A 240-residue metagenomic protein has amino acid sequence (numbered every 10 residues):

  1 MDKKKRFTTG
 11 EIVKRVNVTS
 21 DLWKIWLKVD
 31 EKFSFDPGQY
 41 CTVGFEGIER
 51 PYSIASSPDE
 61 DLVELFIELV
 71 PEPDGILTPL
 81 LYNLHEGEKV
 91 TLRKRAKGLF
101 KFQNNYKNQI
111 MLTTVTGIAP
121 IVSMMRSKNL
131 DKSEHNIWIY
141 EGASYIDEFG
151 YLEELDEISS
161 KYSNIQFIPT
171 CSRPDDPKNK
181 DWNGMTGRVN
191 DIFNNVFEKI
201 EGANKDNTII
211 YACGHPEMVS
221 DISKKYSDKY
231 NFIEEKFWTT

Functional and structural regions predicted by a protein language model:
D2-E86, S172-R173: Ferredoxin-reductase
D2-R6, Y140, D147-T240: Reductase modules of NAD(P)H-dependent flavoproteins
R95-N105: A short, basic/flexible loop-to-alpha-helix module at the beginning of a structural domain
Q103-K107, N204-D206: Short helix-loop-beta connector
I110-L112, Y211: Conserved beta-strand elements of the Class I
T114-A119: Ser/Thr-glycine-rich phosphate-binding loops at phosphate-binding pockets of nucleotides, nucleotide cofactors
P120-L130: Histidine-anchored nucleotide/phosphate-binding helix
L130-N136: Phosphate-handling active-site elements
